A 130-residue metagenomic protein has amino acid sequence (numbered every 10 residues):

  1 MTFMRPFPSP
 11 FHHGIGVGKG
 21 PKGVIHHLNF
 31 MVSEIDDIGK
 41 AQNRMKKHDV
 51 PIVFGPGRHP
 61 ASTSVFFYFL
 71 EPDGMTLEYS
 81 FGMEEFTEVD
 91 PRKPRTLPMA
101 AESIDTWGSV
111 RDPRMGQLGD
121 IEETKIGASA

Functional and structural regions predicted by a protein language model:
M1-F11: Core segments of cupin and vicinal oxygen chelate
R5, G18, L70: Residue-level detector of conserved, well-ordered beta-strand and adjacent loop positions that form binding/recognition
F11-V17, N43, G57: Intrinsic, low-complexity N-terminal interaction/targeting segments
K22: Long C-terminal interaction/binding lobes of large macromolecular proteins
H26: Long, contiguous binding/interaction regions
F30-L77, F81-V89, P94-A130: Vicinal oxygen chelate
